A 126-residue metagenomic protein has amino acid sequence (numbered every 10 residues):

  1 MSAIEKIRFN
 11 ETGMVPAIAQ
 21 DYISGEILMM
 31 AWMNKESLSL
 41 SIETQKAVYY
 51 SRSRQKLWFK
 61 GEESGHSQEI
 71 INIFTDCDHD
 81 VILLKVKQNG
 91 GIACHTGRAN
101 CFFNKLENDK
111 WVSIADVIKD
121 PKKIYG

Functional and structural regions predicted by a protein language model:
S2-M14, Y22-I23, I27-L28, M33-G126: C-terminal binding/interaction regions
A17: ATP-grasp fold ATP-binding core
